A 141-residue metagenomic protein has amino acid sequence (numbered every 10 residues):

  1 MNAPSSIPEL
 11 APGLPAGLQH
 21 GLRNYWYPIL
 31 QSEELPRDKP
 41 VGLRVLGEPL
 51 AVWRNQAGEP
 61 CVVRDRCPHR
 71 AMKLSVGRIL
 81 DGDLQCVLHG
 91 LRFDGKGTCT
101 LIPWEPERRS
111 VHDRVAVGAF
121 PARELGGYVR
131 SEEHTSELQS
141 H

Functional and structural regions predicted by a protein language model:
M1-L50: Zn-dependent metallo-beta-lactamase
Q31-E132, S136: Rieske [2Fe-2S] iron-sulfur-binding domain
E137-H141: Short "domain-exit" segments at the C-terminal end of structured domains
